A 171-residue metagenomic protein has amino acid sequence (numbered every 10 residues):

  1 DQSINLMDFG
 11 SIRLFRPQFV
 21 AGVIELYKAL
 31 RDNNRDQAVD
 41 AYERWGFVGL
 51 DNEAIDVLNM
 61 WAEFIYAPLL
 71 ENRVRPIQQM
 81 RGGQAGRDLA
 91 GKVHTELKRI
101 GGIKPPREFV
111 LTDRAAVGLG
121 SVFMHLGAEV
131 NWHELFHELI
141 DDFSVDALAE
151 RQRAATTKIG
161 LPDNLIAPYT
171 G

Functional and structural regions predicted by a protein language model:
D1-G171: Helix-rich C-lobe and terminal helical cap/extension of kinase-like folds
